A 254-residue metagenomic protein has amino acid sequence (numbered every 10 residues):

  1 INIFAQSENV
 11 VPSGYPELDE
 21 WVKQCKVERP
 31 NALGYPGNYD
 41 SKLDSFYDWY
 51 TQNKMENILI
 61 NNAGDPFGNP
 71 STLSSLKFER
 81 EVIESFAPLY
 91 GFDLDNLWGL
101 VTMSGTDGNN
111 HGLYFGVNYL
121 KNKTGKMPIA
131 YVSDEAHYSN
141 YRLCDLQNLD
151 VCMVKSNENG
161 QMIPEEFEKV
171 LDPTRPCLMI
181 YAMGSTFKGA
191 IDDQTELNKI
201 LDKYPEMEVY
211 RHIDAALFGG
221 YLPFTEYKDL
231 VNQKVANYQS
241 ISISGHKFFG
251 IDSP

Functional and structural regions predicted by a protein language model:
I1-N96: N-terminal entrance/gating region of PLP-dependent enzymes' catalytic architecture
W98-V101: Interfacial segments of alpha-helical transmembrane regions
M103-P254: Conserved PLP-enzyme active-site core in the AAT-like
